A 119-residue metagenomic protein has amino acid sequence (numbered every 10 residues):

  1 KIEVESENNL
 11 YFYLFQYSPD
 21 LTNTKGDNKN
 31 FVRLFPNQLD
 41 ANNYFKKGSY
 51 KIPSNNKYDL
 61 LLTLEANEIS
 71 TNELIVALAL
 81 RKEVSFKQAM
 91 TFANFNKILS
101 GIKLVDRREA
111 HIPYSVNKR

Functional and structural regions predicted by a protein language model:
K1-R119: Secretory-pathway glycoprotein ectodomains that are cysteine- and/or Ser/Thr/Pro-rich
